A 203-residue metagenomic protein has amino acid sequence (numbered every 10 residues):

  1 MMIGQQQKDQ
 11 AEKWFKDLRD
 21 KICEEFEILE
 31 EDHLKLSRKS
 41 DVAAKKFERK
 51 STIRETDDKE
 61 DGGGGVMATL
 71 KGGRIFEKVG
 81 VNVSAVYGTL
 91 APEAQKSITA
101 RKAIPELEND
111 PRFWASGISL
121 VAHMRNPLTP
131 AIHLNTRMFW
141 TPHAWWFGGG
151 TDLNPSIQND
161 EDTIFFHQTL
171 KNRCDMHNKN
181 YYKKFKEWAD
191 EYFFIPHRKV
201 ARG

Functional and structural regions predicted by a protein language model:
I3-A103: Gly/Pro-rich turn-and-neighbor structural signature
Q5-K13, P111, A115, A122 (+1 more regions): Short, charged/polar micro-motifs that form catalytic or ligand-binding hotspots
E12, R19, C23, S119 (+2 more regions): Short, well-ordered alpha-helical packing segments
C23, E27-E31, N126, R137-W140 (+2 more regions): Hydrophobic/aromatic-lined pockets within catalytic cores
I75-M138: Long, hydrophobic/aromatic-enriched structural stretches that serve as scaffold segments
W114-G117, W145-N154, A201-G203: Glycine-rich, often proline-containing surface loops adjacent to acidic residues and nearby aromatics that form
P142-K184: Compact, glycine/acidic-enriched structural inserts
N178-G203: A contiguous, surface-oriented mixed alpha/beta subdomain in the mid-to-C-terminal portion of proteins that forms
